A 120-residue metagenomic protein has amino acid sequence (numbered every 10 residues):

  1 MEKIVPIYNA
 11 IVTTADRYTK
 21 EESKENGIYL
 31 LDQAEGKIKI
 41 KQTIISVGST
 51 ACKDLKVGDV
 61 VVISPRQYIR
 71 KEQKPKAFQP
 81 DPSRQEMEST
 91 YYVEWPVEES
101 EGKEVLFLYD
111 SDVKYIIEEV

Functional and structural regions predicted by a protein language model:
M1-V120: Compact, glycine-rich, soluble single-domain proteins
